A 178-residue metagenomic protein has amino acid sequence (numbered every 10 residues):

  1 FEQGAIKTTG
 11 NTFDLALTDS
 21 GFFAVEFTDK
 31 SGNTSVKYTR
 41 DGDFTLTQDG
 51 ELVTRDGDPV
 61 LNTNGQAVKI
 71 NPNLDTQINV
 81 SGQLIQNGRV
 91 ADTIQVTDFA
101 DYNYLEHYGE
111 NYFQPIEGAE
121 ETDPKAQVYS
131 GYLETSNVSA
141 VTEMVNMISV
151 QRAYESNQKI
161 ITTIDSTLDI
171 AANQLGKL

Functional and structural regions predicted by a protein language model:
F1-L178: Amphipathic alpha-helical polymerization modules
